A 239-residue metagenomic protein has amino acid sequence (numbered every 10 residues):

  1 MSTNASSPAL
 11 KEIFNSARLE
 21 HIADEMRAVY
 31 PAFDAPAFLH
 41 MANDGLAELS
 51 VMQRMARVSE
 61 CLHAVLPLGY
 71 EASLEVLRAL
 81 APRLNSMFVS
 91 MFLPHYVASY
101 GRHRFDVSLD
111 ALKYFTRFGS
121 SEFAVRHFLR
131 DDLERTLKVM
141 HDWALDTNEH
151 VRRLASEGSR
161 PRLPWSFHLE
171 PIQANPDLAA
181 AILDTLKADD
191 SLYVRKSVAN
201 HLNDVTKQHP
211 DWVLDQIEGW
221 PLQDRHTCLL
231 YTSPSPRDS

Functional and structural regions predicted by a protein language model:
M1-S233, R237: Surface-facing alpha-helical segments and adjacent helix-coil boundary elements at the starts of domains
